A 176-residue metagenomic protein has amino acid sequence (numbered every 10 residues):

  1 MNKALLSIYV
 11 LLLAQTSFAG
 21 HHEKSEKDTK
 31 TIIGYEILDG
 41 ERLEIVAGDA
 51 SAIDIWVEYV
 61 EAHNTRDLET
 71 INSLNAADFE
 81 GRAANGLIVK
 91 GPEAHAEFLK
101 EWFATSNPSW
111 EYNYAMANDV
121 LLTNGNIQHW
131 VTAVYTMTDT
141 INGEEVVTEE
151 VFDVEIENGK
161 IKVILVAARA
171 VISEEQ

Functional and structural regions predicted by a protein language model:
M1-E26, I32-G34: Bacterial Sec-dependent N-terminal signal peptides
G20-T65, E69, S73: Short, low-complexity N-terminal intrinsically disordered segments enriched in polar/charged residues
E41-L43, E80-K90, T105: A short gly/proline-enriched turn/hairpin at secondary-structure junctions
Y59, T70-N72, F79, G91 (+4 more regions): Hydrophobic pocket/interface hotspot
N75, Y135-D139, A168: Short beta-strand segments enriched in hydrophobic/aromatic residues within well-folded beta-rich domains
G86, G143-E145: Solvent-exposed loop/turn segments connecting transmembrane beta-strands in outer-membrane beta-barrel proteins
L99-N142: Surface-exposed, charged secondary-structure patches
V147-E175: Short beta-strand edge/turn micro-motifs at domain boundaries
